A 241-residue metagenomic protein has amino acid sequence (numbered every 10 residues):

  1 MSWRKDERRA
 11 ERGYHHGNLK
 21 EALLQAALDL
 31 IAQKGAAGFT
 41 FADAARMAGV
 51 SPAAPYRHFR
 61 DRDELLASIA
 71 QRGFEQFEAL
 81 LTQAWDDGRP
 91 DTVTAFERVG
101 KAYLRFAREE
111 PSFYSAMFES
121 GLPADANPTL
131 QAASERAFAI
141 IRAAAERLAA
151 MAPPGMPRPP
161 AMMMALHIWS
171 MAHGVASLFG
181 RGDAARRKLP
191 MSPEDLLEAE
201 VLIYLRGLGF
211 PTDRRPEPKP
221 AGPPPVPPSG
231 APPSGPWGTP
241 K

Functional and structural regions predicted by a protein language model:
M1-N18, T212-K241: N-terminal intrinsically disordered/low-complexity leader segments
A22, A26, L30-E64, S68: Helix-turn-helix
L23-I31, G73, F77, Y103: Short hydrophobic clusters on alpha-helical segments that form packing/core surfaces in small helical domains
R72-F96, F118, P128, A132-A139 (+1 more regions): Amphipathic alpha-helical linker/stalk segments
T82, D125-M151, M162-L166, D195-R206: Amphipathic alpha-helical packing segments from all-alpha helical-bundle domains
T82-S112, E135, P154-I168: Hydrophobic alpha-helical connector segments
E109-A143, A185-P190: Short secondary-structure transition hinges
R147, L166-R187, I203-R214: Amphipathic C-terminal alpha-helical segment
